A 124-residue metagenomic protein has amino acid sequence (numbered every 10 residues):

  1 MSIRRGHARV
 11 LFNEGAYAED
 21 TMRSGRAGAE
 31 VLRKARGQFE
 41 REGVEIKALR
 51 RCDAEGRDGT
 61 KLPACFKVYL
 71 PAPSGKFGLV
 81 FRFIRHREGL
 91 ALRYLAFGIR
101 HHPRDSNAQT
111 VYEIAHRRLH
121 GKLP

Functional and structural regions predicted by a protein language model:
M1-F39, L119-P124: Arg/Lys-rich, positively charged N-terminal/basic patches that mediate binding to nucleic acids
S2, K47-A48, H101, A115: Intrinsically disordered, low-complexity regions enriched in serine, threonine, proline and polar/charged residues
S2-R4, T60, P73, H86: A generic structural signal for short, solvent-exposed coil/turn residues that cap or connect secondary-structure
H7-R9, C65, A91: A residue-level signal for beta-strand positions that form part of recognition/binding surfaces within mature
G15-T21, R57-G59, H102-P103: A short acidic, often aromatic-flanked loop/helix-cap motif at beta-alpha or helix-coil junctions that lines enzyme
E30, P63, K76-L79: Short, well-structured alpha-helical interface segments that form or flank functional binding sites
E40-A72: A short, surface-exposed loop/turn module that caps and links secondary-structure elements
Y69-P124: Enriched for short, Lys/Arg-rich terminal
